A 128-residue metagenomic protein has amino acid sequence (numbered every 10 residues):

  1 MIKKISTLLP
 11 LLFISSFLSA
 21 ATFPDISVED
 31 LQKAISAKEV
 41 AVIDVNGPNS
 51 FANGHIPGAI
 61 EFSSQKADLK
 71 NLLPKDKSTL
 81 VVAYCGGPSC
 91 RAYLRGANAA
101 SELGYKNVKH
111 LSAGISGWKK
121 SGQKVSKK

Functional and structural regions predicted by a protein language model:
I2-S6, S19-E29, V40, N49-A83 (+1 more regions): Rhodanese-like catalytic fold shared by cysteine-dependent sulfurtransferases and DSP/PTP-type phosphatases
L8-F17: Bacterial N-terminal signal peptides
V42-D44: Structural scaffold elements adjacent to functional motifs in cytosolic proteins
